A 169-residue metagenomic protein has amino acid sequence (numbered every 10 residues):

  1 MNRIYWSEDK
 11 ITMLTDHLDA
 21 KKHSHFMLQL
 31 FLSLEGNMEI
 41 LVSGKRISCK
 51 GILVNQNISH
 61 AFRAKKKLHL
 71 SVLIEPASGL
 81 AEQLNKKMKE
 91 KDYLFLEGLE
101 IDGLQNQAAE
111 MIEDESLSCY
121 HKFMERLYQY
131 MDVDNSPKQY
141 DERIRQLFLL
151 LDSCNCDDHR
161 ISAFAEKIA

Functional and structural regions predicted by a protein language model:
M1-K89: N-terminal regulatory/effector-sensing and dimerization cores that precede helix-turn-helix DNA-binding domains
F31, F62, L70, Y93-L96 (+2 more regions): Intrinsically disordered, low-complexity regions
K86-N106: Aromatic/histidine-rich interaction motifs
I101-N106, Y120-A169: A short, Lys/Arg-enriched amphipathic alpha-helix from helix-turn-helix/homeodomain DNA-binding modules
A109-E110: Amphipathic, hydrophobic secondary-structure cores in small proteins
